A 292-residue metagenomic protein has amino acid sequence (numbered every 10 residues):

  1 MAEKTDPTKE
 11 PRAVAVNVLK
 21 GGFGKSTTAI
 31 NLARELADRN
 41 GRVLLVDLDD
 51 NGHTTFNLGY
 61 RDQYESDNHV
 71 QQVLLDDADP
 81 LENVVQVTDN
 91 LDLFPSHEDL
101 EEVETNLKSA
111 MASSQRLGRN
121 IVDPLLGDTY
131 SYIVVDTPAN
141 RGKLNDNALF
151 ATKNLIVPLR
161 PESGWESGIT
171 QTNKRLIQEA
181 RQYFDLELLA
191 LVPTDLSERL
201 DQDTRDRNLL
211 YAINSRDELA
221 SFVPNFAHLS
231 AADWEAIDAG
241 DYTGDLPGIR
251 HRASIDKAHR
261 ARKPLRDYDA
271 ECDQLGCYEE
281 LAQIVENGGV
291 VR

Functional and structural regions predicted by a protein language model:
M1-R292: P-loop NTP-binding core
